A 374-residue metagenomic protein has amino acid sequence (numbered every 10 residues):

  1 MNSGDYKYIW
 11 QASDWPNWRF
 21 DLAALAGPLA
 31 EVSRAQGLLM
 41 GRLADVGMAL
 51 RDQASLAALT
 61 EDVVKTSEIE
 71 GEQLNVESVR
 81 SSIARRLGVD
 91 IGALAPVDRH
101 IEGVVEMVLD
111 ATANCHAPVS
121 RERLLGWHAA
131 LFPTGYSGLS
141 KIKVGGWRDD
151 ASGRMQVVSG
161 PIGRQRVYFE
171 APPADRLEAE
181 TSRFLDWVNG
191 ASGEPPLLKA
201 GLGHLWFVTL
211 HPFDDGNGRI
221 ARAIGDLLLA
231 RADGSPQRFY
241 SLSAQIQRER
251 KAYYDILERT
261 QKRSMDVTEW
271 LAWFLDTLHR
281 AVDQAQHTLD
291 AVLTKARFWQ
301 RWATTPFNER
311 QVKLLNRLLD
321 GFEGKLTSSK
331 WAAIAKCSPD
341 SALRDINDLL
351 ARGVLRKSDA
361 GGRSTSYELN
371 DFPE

Functional and structural regions predicted by a protein language model:
M1-E374: FIC/Doc superfamily catalytic core
